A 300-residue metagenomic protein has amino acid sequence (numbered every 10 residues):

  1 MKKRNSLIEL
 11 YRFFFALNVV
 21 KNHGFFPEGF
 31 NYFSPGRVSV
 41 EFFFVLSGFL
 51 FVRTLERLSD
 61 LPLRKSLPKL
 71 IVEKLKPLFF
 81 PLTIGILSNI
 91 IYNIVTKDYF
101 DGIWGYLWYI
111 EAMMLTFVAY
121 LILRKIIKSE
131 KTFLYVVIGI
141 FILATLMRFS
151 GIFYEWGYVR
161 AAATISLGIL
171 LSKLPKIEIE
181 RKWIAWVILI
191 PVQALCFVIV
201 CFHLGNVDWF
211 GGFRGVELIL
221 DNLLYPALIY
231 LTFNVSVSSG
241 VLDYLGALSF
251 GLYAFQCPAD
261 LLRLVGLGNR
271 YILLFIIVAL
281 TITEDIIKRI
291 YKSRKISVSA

Functional and structural regions predicted by a protein language model:
M1-F14, S129-T132: N-terminal membrane topogenic signal
I8, R12-F15, R37-F44, T54-G105 (+5 more regions): Transmembrane alpha-helical segments and their boundary/interface "anchor" motifs in multi-pass integral membrane
L17-G24, L87-I91, I138-G151, L189-H203 (+1 more regions): Aromatic-anchored segments of alpha-helical transmembrane domains
G29-V40, D98-A112, M147-L167, C196-A227 (+1 more regions): Interfacial loop-to-helix transition and helix-capping segments at the boundaries of transmembrane helices
V45, I165, I190-S293: Alpha-helical transmembrane segments of multi-pass integral membrane proteins
F51-D60, L121-K128, L146-M147, L167-E178 (+3 more regions): Structural signal for the C-terminal ends of transmembrane alpha-helices and the immediately following loop
F117-F141, L170-I188: Solvent-exposed interhelical
